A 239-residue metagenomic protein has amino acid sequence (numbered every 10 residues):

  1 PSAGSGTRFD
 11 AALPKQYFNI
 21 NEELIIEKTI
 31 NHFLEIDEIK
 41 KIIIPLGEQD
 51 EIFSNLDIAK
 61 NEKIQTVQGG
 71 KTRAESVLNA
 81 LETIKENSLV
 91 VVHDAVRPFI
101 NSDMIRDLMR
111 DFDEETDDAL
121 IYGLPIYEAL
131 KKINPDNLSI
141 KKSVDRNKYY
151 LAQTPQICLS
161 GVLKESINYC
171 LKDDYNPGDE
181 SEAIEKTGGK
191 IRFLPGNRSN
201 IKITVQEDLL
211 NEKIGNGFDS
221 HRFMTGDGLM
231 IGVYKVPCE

Functional and structural regions predicted by a protein language model:
P1-Q49: N-terminal glycine-rich phosphate-binding loop and ensuing alpha1 helix
N19, F99, S143, I157 (+1 more regions): Short aromatic/basic micro-patch
L46, F53-L56, N134-S139, E182 (+1 more regions): Acidic-glycine-rich active-site phosphate/pyrophosphate-binding loop
K63-Q65, T72-P135, Q153: Conserved beta-loop-beta/alpha segment of the NTase-like Rossmann-fold superfamily that binds/positions NTPs
K71-A74, N79-L81, E86, N211-E239: RNase H-like, Mg2+-dependent phosphodiesterase core, and more generally RNA phosphate-backbone-engaging helix-loop
K142-A152: A recurrent flexible, glycine/aromatic-enriched loop bordering the glycosyltransferase active site that acts as
Y150-N216: Conserved alpha/beta core of the MobA/IspD/sugar-nucleotide pyrophosphorylase nucleotidyltransferase superfamily
